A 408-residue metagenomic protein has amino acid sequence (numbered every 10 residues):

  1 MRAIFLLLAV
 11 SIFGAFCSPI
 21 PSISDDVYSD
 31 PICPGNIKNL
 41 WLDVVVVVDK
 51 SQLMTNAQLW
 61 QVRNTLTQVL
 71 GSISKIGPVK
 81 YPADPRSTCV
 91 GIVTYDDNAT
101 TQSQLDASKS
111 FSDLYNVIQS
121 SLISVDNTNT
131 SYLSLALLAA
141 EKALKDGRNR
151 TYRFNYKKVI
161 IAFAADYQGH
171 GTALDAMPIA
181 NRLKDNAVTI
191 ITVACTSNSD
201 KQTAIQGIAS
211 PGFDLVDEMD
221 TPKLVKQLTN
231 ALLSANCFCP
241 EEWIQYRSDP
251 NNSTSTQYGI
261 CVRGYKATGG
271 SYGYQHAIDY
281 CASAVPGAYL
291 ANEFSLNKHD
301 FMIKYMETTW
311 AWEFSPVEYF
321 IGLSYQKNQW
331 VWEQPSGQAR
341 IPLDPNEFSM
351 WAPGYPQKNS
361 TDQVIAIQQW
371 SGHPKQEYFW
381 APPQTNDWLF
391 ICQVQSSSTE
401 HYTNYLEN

Functional and structural regions predicted by a protein language model:
R2-V45, S51-W60, C237: Acidic, polar low-complexity linker/tail segments
V27-N39, G71-D84, E141-N155, H170-G171 (+2 more regions): Surface-exposed acidic, glycine-flexible loop patches that form ligand/cofactor-binding and adhesion interfaces
G35-V46, F111-N116, T256-Q257: Short coil-to-beta-strand
I37-A107, V159-F163, T189-D200: Von Willebrand factor
V44-K50, S120, A282-A284: Acidic/histidine-rich, surface-exposed loop or edge segments in extracytoplasmic proteins
N56, T65, K145-R148, N155-K157 (+6 more regions): Extracellular, disulfide-bonded carbohydrate-recognition/adhesion ectodomains, dominated by C-type lectin-like domains
L59, N127-S131, T268-Y272: Extracytoplasmic Gram-positive cell-surface binding/anchoring modules and repeats
Y95-L138: Short, charged loop segments at secondary-structure junctions
